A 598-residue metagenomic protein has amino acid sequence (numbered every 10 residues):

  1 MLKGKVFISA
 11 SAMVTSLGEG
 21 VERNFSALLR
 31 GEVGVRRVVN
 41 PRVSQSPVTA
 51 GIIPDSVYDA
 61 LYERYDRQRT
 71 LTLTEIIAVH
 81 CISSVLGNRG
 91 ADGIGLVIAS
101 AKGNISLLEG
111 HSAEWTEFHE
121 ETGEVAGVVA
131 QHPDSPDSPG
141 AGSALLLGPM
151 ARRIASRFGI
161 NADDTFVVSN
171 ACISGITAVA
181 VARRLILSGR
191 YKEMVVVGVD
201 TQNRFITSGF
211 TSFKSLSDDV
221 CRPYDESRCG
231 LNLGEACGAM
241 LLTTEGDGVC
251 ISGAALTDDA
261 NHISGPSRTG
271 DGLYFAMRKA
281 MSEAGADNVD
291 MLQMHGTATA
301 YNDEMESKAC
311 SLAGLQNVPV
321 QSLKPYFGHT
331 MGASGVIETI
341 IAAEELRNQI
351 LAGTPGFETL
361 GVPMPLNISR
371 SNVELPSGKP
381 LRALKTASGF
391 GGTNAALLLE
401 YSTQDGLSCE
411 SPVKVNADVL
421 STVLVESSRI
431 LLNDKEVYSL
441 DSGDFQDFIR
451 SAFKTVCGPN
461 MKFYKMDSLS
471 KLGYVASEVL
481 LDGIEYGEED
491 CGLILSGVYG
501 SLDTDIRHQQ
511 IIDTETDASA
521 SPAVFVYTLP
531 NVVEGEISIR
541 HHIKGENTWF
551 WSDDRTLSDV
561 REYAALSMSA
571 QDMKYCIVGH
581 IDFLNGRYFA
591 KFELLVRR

Functional and structural regions predicted by a protein language model:
M1-D163, L187, N203, G209-N232 (+3 more regions): Conserved "HGTGT" condensation-loop signature of ketosynthase/thiolase-family condensing enzymes that catalyze
V168, C172, K591-L594: Glycine-rich, Trp-frequent "lid" loop and neighboring beta-strands that shape and gate the flavin cofactor pocket
G175: Short conserved active-site loop signatures built around small residues
A178: Active-site histidine-anchored catalytic micro-motif
V181: Internal active-site segments that recognize and position negatively charged phosphoryl groups and nucleotide moieties
R190: Conserved functional loop/turn residues at catalytic and ligand-binding sites
D200: Glycine-/small-residue-rich beta->alpha transition segments that form the dinucleotide
